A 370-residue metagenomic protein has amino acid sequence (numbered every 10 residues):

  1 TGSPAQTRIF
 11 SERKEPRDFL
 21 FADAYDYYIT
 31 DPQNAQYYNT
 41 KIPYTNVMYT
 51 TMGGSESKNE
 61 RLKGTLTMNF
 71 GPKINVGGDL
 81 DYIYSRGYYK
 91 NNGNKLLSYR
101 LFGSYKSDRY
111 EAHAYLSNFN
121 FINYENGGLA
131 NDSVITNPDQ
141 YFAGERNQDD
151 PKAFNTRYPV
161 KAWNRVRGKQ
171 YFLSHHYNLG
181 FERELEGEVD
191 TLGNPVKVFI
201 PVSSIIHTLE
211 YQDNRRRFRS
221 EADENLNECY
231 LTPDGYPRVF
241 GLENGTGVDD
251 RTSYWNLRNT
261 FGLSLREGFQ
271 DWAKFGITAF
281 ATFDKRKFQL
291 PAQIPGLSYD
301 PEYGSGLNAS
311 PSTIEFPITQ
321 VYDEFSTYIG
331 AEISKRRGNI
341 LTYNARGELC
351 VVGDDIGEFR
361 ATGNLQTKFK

Functional and structural regions predicted by a protein language model:
T1-K41: Acidic, small-polar-rich N-terminal luminal/periplasmic segments of exported/outer-membrane proteins
Y25-D26, D31-P72, D79, I83-R360 (+1 more regions): Primarily recognizes Gram-negative and organellar outer-membrane beta-barrels
